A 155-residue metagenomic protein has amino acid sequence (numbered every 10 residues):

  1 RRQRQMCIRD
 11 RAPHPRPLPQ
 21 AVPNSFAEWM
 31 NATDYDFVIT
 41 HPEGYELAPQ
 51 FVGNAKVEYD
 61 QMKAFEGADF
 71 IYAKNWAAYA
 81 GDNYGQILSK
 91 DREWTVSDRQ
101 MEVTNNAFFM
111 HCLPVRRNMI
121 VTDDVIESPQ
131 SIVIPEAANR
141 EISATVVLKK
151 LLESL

Functional and structural regions predicted by a protein language model:
R1-I8: Short, small-residue-biased leader/transition segments that mark boundaries at the very start of proteins
R4, D34, G67-A68, N106 (+1 more regions): Short, well-ordered alpha-helix to beta-strand connector turns
R9-A73: Glycine-rich phosphate/diphosphate-binding loop of Rossmann-like nucleotide-binding domains
H14, G85-S89, P135: Conserved short-loop catalytic and cofactor-binding motifs
Q20, N24, E58, T95 (+2 more regions): Electropositive phosphate-/nucleotide-binding environments in soluble metabolic enzymes
A27-N31, E102, A144-K149: Predominant activation on well-ordered alpha-helical scaffold segments within soluble catalytic domains
Q50-D124: Rossmann-like adenosine-cofactor binding region
N106-F108, C112-L155: Adenosine-phosphate binding glycine-rich loop
